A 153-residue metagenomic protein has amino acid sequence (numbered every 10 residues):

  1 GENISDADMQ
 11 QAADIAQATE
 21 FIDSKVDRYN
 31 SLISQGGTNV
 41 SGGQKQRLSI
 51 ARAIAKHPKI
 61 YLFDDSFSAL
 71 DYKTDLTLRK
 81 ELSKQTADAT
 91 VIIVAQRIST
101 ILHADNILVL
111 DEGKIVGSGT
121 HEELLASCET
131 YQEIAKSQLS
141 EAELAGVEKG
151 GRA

Functional and structural regions predicted by a protein language model:
G1-D6: ABC-type ATPase nucleotide-binding domains, specifically the catalytic core motifs of the NBD
A7, I15, D23-R28, K80 (+2 more regions): C-terminal portion of ABC ATPase nucleotide-binding domains
T19-L48, S66, L70-K73, E141-A153: ABC-fold ATPase nucleotide-binding domain signature/coupling loops
S41-G42, L48-A53, T77, I93: ABC ATPase nucleotide-binding domain "signature" region
A55-K59, D88: A short, proline-enriched helix->beta-strand linker immediately N-terminal to the Walker B motif in ABC-type P-loop
Y61-D64: Catalytic Walker B motif of ABC-type/P-loop ATPase nucleotide-binding domains
D71-E81: Conserved D-loop/post-Walker B switch-helix segment of ABC ATPase nucleotide-binding domains
K84-A95: Conserved catalytic loops of ABC-family nucleotide-binding domains
